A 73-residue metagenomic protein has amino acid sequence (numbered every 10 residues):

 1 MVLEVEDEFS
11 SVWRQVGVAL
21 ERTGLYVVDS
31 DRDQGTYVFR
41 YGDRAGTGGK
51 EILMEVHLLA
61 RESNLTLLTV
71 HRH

Functional and structural regions predicted by a protein language model:
M1-H73: Ser/Thr-rich, low-complexity intrinsically disordered terminal regions
